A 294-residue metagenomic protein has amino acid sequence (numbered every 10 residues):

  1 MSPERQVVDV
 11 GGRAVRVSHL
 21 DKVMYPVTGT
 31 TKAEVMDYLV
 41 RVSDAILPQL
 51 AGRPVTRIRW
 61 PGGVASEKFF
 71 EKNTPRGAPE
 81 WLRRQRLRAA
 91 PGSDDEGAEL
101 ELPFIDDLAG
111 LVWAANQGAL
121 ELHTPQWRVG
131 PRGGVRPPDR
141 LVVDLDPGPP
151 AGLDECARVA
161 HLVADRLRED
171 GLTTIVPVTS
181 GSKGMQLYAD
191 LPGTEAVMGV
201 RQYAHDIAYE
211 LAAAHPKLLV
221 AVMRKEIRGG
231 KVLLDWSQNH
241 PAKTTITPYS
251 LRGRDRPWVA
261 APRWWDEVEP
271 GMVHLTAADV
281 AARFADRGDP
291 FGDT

Functional and structural regions predicted by a protein language model:
M1-G29, V35-D37, L47, A51 (+5 more regions): C-terminal accessory nucleic-acid interaction domains of nucleic acid-metabolism proteins
R53-R86: Polyanion/phosphate-binding surface patch
I58-W60, I175-G181, V222-E226: Short beta-strand
G77-G110: Class II aminoacyl-tRNA synthetase-like tRNA-binding/catalytic domains
E101-G181, L191-T194, G199-V200: Signature for HUH/AEP ssDNA processing cores
M185-P192, L233-W236: A short beta-strand motif that forms the metal-chelation/ATP-contact edge of phosphoryl-transfer active sites
